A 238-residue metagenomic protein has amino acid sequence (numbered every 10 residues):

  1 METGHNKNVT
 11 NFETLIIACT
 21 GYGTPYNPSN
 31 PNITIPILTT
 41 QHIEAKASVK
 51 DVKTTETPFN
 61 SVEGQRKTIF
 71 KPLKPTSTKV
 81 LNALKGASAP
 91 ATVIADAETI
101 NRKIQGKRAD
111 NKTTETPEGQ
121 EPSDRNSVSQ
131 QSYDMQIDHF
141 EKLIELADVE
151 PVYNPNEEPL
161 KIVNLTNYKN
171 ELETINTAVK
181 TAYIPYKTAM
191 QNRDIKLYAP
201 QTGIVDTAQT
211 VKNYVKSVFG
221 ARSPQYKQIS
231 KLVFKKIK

Functional and structural regions predicted by a protein language model:
M1-K238: Basic/polar low-complexity intrinsically disordered segments
